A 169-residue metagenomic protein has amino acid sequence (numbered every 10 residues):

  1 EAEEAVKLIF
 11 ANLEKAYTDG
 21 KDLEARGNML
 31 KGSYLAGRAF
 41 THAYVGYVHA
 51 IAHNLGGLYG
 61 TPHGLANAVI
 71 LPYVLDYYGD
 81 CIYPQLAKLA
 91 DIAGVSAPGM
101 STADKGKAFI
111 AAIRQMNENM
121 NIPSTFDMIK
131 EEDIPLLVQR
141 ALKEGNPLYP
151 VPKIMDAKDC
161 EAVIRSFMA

Functional and structural regions predicted by a protein language model:
E1-Q115: Active-site segments that bind and position negatively charged phosphate/pyrophosphate groups
L86, S96-A169: C-terminal charged capping/lid subdomain of soluble metabolic enzymes
